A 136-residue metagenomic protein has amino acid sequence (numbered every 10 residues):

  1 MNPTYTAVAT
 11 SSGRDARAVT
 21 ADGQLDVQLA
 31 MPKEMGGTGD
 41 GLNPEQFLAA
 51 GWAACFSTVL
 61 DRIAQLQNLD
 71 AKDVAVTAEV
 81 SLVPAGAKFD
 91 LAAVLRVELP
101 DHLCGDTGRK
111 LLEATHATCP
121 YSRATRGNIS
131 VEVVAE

Functional and structural regions predicted by a protein language model:
M1-A50, S57-E136: Extended beta-strand/beta-hairpin segments
